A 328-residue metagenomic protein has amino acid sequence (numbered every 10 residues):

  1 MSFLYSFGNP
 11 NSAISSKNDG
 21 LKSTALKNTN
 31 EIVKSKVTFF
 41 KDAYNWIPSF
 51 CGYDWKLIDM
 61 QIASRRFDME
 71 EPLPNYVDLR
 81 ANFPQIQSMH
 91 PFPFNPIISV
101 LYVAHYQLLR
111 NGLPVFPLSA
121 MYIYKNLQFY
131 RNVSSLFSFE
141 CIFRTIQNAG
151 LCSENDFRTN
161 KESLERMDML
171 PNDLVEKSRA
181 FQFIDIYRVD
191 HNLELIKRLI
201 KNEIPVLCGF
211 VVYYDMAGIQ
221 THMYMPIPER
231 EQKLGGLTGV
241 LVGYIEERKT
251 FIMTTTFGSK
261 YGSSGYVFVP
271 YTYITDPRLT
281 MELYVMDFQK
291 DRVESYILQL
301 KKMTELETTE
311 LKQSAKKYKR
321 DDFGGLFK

Functional and structural regions predicted by a protein language model:
S2-D42, S49, P91, I97 (+3 more regions): Predominantly the structural core of cysteine protease catalytic domains
K36-D68: Active-site-proximal helix-loop elements at catalytic-domain edges
M60-N148: Substrate-binding/charge-relay-adjacent region of secreted/lumenal peptidase catalytic domains
